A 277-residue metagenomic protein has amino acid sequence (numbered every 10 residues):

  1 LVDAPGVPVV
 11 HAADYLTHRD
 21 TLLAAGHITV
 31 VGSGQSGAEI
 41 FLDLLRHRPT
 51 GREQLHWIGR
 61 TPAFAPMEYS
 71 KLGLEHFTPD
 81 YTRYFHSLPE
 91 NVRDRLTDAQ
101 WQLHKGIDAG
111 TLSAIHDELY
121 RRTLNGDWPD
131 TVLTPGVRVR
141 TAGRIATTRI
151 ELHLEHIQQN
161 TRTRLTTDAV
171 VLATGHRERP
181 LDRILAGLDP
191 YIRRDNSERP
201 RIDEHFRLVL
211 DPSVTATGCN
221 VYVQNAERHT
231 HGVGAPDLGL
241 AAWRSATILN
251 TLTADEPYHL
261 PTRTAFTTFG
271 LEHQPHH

Functional and structural regions predicted by a protein language model:
L1-Q35, E39-H277: Flavin (primarily FAD) cofactor-binding/catalytic cores of flavoenzymes
